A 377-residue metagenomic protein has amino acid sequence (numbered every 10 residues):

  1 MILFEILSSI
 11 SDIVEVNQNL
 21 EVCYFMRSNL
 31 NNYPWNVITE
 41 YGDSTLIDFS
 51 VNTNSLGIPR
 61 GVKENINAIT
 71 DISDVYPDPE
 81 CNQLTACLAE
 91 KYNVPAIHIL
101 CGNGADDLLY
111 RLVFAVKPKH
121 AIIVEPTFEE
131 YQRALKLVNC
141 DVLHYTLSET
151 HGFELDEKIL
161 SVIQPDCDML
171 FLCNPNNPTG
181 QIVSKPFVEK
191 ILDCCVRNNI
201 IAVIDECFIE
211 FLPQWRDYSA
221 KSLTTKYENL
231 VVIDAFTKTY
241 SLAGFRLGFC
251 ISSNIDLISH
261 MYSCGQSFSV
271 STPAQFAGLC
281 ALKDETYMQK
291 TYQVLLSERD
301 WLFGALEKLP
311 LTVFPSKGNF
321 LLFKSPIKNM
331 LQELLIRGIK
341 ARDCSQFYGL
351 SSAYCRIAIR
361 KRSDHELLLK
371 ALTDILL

Functional and structural regions predicted by a protein language model:
M1-F25: N-terminal amphipathic/basic-hydrophobic helices that include classical n-h-c signal peptides and signal-anchor
N17-V75, D166: N-terminal "arm"/small-domain region of PLP-dependent enzymes with the aminotransferase-like
C23, I336-R337, Q346-L377: PLP-dependent enzyme catalytic core of the Aspartate aminotransferase-like
I58-P59, N229-F314: PLP-dependent aminotransferase class I/II
P77, A89-R111: Short loop-beta-helix segment that forms the pyridoxal 5′-phosphate
F114-L172: PLP-dependent aminotransferase-like
T150-P213: Active-site phosphate-binding strand-loop segment of PLP-dependent enzymes
L296, L306-R337: Conserved PLP-binding catalytic core of the aspartate aminotransferase-like
